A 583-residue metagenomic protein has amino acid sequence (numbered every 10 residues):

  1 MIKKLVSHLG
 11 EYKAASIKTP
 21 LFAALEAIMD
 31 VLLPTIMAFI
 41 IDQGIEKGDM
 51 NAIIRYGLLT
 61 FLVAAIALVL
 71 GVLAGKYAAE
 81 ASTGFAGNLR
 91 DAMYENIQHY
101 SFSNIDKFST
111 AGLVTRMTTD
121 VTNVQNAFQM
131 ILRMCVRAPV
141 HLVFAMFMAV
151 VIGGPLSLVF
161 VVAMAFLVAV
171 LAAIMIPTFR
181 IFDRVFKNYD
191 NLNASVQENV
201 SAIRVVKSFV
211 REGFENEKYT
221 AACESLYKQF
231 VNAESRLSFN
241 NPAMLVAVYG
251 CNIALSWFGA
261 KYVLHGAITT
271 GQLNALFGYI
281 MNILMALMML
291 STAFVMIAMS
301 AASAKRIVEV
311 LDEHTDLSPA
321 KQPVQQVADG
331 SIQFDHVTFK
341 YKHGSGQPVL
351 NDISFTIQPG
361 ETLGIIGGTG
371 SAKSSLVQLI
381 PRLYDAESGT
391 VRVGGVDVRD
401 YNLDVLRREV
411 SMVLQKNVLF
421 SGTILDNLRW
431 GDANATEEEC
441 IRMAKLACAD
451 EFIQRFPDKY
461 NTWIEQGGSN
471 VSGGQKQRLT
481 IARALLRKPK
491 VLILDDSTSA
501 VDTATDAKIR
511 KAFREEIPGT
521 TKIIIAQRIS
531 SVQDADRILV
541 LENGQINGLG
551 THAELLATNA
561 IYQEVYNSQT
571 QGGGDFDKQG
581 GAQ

Functional and structural regions predicted by a protein language model:
M1-K13, L113: A short amphipathic helical element positioned immediately N-terminal to and/or at the very start of a transmembrane
E11-A14, H99-S103, T119-F128, L132 (+7 more regions): An intracellular "coupling" helix at the cytosolic face of ABC transporter transmembrane type-1 domains
S16-L73, Y77, V150-P155, G266-T270: Transmembrane helix-loop-helix hairpins at lipid-water interfaces of multipass membrane proteins, especially the type-1
L21, L25-L33, L58, L70 (+5 more regions): Hydrophobic alpha-helical transmembrane segments of ABC transporter permease domains
K47-G48, T83, D91-T115, T119-V121 (+5 more regions): Short intracellular "coupling" helices and adjacent cytoplasmic loop segments at the cytosolic face of multi-pass
D49-R55, M148-V162, M175-I176, N232-R306 (+1 more regions): Helix-loop-helix
Q325-Q583: ABC-type nucleotide-binding domain
